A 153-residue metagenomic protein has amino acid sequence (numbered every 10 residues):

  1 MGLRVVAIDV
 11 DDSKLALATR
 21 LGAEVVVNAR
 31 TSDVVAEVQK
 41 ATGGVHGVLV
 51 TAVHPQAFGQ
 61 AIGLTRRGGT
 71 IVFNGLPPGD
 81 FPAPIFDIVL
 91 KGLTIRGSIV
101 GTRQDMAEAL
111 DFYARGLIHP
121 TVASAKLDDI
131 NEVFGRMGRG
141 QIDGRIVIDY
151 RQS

Functional and structural regions predicted by a protein language model:
M1-Q60: Adenosine-nucleotide cofactor-binding segment
L3, G69-T70: Glycine-centered, small-residue-biased loops immediately flanking beta-strands in adenine/cofactor-binding cores
D9-V10, A29-D33, A52-V53, L76 (+2 more regions): Short beta->alpha linker loops
H54-P55, P77-P78, S153: Short glycine-rich anion-binding loops that position phosphate/pyrophosphate groups of nucleotides and phosphorylated
G59, R103-S153: C-terminal hydrophobic helical "lid"/dimerization subdomain of Rossmann-like NAD(P)H-dependent oxidoreductases
T65-R67: Helix-to-beta-strand junctions that scaffold the AdoMet/dcAdoMet cofactor pocket in Class I SAM-dependent enzymes
G75-G92, T102-D111: Rossmann-fold NAD(P)-binding glycine/threonine-rich loop
